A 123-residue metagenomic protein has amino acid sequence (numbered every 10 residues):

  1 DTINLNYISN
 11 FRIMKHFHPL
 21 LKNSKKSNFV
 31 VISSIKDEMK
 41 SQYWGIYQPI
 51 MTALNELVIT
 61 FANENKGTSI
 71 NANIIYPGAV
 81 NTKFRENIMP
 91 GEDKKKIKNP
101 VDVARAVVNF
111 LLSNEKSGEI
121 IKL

Functional and structural regions predicted by a protein language model:
T2-I3: A hydrophobic alpha-helix adjacent to the NAD(P)-binding/active-site core of NAD(P)-dependent oxidoreductases, strongly
M14-K15, I59: A short, exposed helix-loop element centered on a Lys and neighboring polar residues
H16-L20: A structural motif corresponding to the C-terminal end of an alpha-helix and its immediate exit/capping segment
K22, F84-E86: A short local structural element in Rossmann-fold oxidoreductases
K22, K26-K66, A79: Catalytic loop of short-chain dehydrogenase/reductase
I70, I74, T82, P90-L123: C-terminal helical subdomain
